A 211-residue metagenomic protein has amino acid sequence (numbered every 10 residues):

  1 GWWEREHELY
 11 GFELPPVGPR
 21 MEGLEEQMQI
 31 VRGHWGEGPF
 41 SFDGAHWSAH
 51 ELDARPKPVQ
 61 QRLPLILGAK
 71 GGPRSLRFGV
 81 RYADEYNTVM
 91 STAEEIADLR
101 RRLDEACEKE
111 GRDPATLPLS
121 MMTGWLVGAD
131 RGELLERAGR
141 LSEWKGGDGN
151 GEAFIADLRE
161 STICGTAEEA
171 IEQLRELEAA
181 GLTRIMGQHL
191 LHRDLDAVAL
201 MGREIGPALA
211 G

Functional and structural regions predicted by a protein language model:
G1-G211: Active-site-adjacent structural elements that line small-molecule/cofactor binding pockets in enzymes
